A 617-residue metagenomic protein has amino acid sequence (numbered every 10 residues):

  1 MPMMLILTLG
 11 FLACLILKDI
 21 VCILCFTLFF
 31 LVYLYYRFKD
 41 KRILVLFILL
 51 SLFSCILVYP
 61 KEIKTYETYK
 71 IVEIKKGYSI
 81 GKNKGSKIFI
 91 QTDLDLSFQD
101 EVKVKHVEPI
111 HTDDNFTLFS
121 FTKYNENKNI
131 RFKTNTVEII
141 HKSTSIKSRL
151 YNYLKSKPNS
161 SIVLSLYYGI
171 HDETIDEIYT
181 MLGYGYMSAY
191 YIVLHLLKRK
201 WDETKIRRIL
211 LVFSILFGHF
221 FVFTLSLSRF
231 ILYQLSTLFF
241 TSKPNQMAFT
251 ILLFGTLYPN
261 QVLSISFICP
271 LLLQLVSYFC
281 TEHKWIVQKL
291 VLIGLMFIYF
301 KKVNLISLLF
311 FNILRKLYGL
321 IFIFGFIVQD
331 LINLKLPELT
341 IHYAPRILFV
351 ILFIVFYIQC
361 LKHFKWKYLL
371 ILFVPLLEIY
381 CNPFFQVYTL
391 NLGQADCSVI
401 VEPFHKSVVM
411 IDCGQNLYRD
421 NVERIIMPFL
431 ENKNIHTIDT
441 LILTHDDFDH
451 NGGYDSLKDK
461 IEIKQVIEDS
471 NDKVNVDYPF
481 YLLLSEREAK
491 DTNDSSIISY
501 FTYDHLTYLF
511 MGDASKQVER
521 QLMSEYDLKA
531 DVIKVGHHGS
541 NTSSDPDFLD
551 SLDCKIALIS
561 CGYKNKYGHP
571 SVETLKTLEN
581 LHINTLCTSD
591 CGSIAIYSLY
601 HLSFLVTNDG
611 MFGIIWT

Functional and structural regions predicted by a protein language model:
M1-L7: N-terminal membrane topogenic signal
P2, L15, Y184-Y186, F223 (+7 more regions): Conformational gate/switch positions in structured elements
L12, I20-V21, L28-V32, R37-I43 (+5 more regions): Hydrophobic alpha-helical transmembrane segments in multi-pass membrane proteins
K39-K64, E378-I379: Transmembrane alpha-helices and immediately adjacent membrane-cytoplasm interface residues in multi-pass integral
F53-Y179, E423-E431, T437, N471 (+4 more regions): Membrane-interface helix/helix-cap signal primarily in integral membrane proteins
Q91-F98, K105, K142, T204 (+6 more regions): Non-globular, low-confidence helical/coil segments that flank catalytic cores
N127-Y233, L238, L482, T507-K516 (+2 more regions): Aromatic-rich juxtamembrane segments at the membrane interface
L290-G294, L320-I327: Transmembrane alpha-helical segments that form the membrane-embedded catalytic/substrate-channel core of multi-pass
